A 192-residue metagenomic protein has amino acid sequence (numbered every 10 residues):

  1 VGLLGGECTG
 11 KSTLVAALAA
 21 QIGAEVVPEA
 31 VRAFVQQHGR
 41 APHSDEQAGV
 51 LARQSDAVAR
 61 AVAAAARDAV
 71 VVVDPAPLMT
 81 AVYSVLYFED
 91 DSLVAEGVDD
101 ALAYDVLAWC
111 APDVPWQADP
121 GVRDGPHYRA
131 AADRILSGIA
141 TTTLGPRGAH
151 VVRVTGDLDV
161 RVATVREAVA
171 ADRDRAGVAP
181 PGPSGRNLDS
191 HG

Functional and structural regions predicted by a protein language model:
L3: Hydrophobic anchor at the beta1->P-loop junction of P-loop NTPases
E7: The conserved Walker
K11: Conserved lysine of the Walker
A16, A20, G138, E167: Short, well-ordered alpha-helices that flank and scaffold nucleotide-derived cofactor binding pockets
A16-A59: Conserved substrate/cofactor phosphate-moiety recognition/catalytic segment in nucleotide-dependent phosphotransferases
G49-L102, A111, A118: Glycine-rich phosphate-binding loop used to anchor ATP phosphates in small-molecule kinases, encompassing both
F88-V160, A170-D189: A glycine- and Lys/Arg-enriched "phosphate-lid" helix/loop adjacent to the NTP-binding pocket of small-molecule kinases
